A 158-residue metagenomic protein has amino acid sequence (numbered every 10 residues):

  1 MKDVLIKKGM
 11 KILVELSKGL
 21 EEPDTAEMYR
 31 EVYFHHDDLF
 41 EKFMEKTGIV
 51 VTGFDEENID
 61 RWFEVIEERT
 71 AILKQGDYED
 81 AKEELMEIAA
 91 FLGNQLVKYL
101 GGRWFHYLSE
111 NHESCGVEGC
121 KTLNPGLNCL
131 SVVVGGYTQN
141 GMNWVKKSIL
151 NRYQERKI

Functional and structural regions predicted by a protein language model:
K2-E83: N-terminal low-complexity, intrinsically disordered segments
M10, S114-I158: A recognition module on extended beta-rich or small alphabeta surfaces enriched in W/G with H and D/E
R30, F34, F105-L108, T138 (+1 more regions): Compositionally biased, intrinsically disordered low-complexity regions enriched in proline and serine
Y33, D37-F40, Q95, G141 (+1 more regions): Generic alpha-helical secondary structure signal
Y78-G135: Amphipathic protein-protein interaction modules
